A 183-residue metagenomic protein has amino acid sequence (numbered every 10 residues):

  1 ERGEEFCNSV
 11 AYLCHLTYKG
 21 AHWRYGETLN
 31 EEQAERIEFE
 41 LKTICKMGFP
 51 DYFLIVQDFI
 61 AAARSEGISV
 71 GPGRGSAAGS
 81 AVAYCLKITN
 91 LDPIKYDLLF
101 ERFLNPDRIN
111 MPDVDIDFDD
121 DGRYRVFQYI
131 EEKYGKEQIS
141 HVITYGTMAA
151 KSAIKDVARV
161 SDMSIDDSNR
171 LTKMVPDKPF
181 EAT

Functional and structural regions predicted by a protein language model:
E1-T183: Alpha-helical scaffold/interaction cores of sigma-54-like transcription cofactors and many family A DNA polymerases
